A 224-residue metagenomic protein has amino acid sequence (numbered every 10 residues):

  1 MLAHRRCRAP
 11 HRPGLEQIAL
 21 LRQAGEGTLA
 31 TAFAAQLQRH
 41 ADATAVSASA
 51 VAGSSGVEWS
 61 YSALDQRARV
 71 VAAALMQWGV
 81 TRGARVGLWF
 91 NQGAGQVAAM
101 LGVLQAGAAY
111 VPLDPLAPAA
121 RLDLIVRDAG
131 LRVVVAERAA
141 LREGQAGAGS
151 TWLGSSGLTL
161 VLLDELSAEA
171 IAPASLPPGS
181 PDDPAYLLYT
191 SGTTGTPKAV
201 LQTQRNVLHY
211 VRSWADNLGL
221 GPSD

Functional and structural regions predicted by a protein language model:
M1-A9, Q17-L208, L218-G219: Carrier-protein-dependent adenylate-forming modules in NRPS/ANL systems
